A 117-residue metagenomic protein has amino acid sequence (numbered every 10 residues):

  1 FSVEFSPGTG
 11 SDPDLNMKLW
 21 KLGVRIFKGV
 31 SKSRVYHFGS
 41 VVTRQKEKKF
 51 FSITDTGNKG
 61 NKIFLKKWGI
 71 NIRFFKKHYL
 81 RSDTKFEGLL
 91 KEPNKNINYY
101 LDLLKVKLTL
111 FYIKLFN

Functional and structural regions predicted by a protein language model:
F1, K21, K66-G69: Residues at helix-coil transition
F1-S2, F50: Short, polar/flexible loop-turn hinges at active-site or ligand-entry regions and domain interfaces
E4-R34: A short, conserved alpha-helix in the catalytic core of glycosyltransferases
I26-F27, V42-N117: C-terminal, non-catalytic tails of nucleotide-sugar-dependent glycosyltransferases
R34-V35, L80: Positions that flank functional sites
F38: Conserved active-site-proximal loop/helix segments of enzymes involved in bacterial cell-wall and related
